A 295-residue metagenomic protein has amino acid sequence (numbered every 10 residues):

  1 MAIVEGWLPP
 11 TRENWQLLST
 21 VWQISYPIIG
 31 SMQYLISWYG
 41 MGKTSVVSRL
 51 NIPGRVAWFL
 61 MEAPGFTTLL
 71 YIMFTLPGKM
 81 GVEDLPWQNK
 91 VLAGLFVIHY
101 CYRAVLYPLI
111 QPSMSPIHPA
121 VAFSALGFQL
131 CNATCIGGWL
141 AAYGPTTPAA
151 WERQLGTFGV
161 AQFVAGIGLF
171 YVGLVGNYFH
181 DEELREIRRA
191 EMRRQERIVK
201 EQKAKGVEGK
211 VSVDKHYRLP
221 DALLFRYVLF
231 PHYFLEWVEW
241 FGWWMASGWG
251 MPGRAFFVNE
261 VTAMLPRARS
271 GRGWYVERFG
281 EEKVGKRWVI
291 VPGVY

Functional and structural regions predicted by a protein language model:
M1-F128, Y295: Membrane-helix and juxtamembrane interface regions of eukaryotic multi-pass membrane proteins
M1-Q33, L69-I72, L85, A150-Y295: Hydrophobic transmembrane alpha-helices
S31-S45, F74-M80, C101-M114, G138-T147 (+2 more regions): Juxtamembrane interfacial secondary-structure elements that flank transmembrane helices in multi-pass membrane proteins
T67-Y71, Q129-T147, E236-W243: Hydrophobic alpha-helical transmembrane segments in multi-pass integral membrane proteins
L95-F96, S124-I136, G166-G176: Alpha-helical transmembrane segments of multi-pass integral membrane proteins
Y107-G137, G144-A149, A190-E196, H216: Functional transmembrane or membrane-interface alpha-helices that line membrane-embedded catalytic, ligand-binding
